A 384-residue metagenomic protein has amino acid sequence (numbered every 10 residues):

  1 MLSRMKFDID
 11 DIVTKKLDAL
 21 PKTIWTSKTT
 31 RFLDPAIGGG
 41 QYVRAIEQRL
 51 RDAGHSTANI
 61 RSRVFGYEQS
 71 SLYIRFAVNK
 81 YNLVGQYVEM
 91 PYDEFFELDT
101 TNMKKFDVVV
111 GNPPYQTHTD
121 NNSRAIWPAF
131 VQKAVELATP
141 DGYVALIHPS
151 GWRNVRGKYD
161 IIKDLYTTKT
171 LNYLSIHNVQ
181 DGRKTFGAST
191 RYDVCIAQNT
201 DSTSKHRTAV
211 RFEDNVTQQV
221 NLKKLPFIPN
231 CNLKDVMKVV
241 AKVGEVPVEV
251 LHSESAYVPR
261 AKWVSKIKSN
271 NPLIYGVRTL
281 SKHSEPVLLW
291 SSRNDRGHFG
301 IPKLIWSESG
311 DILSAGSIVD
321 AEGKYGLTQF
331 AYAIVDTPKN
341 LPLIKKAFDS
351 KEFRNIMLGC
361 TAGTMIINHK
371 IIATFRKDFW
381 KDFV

Functional and structural regions predicted by a protein language model:
M1-K28, Y42: S-adenosyl-L-methionine
S3, K104, Q180-V384: C-terminal substrate-recognition regions of SAM-dependent nucleic acid methyltransferases
K6-I12, A36-R44, L50-R51, H55-R63 (+3 more regions): Signature of N6-adenine DNA methyltransferases within the class I
K16, L72-I74, L313-S314: Eukaryotic short linear interaction motifs
W25-S27, T57-N59, T101-K104, R296-G300: Flexible, charged surface loops at secondary-structure boundaries
K28-G38: Conserved class I S-adenosyl-L-methionine
T30, D107, K303: Conserved acidic residues
